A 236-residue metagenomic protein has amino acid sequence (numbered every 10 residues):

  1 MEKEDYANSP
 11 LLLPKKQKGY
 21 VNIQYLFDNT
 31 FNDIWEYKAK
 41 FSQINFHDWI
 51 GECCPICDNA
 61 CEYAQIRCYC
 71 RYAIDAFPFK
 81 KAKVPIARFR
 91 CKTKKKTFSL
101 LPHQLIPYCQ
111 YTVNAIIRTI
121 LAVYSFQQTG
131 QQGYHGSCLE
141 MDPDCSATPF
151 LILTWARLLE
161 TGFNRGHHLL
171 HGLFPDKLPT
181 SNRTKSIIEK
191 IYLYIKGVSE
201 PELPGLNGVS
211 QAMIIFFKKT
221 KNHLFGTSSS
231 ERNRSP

Functional and structural regions predicted by a protein language model:
M1-I106: Short, conserved DNA-binding cores of transcription-related domains
E2-E36, I50, V84, L158-P236: Long C-terminal interaction/binding lobes of large macromolecular proteins
K95-P204, S210: Short, positively charged, Gly/Tyr-enriched micro-motifs that form contact patches at catalytic or ligand/partner
